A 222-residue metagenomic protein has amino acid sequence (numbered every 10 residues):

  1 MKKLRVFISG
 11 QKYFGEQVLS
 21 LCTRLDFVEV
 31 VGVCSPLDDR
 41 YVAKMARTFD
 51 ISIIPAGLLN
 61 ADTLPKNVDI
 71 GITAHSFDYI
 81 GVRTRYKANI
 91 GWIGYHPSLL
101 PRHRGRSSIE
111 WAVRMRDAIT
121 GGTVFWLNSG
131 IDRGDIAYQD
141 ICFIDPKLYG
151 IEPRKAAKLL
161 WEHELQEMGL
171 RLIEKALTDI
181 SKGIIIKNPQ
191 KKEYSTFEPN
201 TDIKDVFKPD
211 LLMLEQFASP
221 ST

Functional and structural regions predicted by a protein language model:
M1-P36: N-terminal Rossmann-like dinucleotide-binding module
L4, H75-D205, P209, L214: Donor/substrate-binding cores of folate-linked one-carbon enzymes
F7-I8, I72-A74: Structural motif
D26, T48-D50, K87-A88: Short, structured coil segments at secondary-structure junctions
L37-D50: N-terminal beta-loop-helix "entrance" segment that forms/cooperates in small-molecule cofactor or anionic ligand
S52-L58: Short acidic-hydrophobic, aromatic-tinged amphipathic segments that line or gate anion-handling sites
L59-D69: Short amphipathic alpha-helix with an adjacent loop that forms part of the alpha/beta core around
E215-T222: C-terminal accessory region of SF2 helicases/translocases
